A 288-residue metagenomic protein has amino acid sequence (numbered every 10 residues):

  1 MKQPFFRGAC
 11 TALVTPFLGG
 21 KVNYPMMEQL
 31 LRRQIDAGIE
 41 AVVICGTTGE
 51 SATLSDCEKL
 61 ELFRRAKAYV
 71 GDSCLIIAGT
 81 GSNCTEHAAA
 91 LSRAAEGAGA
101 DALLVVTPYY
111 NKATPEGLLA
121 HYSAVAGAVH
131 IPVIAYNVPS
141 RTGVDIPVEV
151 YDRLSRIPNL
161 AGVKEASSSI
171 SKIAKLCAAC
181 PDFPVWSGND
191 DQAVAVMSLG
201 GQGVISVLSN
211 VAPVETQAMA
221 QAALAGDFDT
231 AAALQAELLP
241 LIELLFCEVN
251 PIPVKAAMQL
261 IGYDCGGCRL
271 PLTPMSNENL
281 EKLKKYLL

Functional and structural regions predicted by a protein language model:
K2-F5, K175, M258: Catalytic cores of TIM-barrel enzymes
K2-T11, T15-G143, Y151-D152: Active-site beta->alpha loop and helix N-cap motifs at the rims of alpha/beta catalytic domains
G8-T15, R33, A37-I39, S198-G201 (+1 more regions): C-terminal alpha-helical cap/extension of soluble enzyme domains
E28, L60, R64, A89 (+5 more regions): Generic alpha-helical structural signal
L54-C57, A90, P115-L118, I146-V148 (+4 more regions): Short secondary-structure transition/capping segments
C74-L75, V133, G162, P184 (+1 more regions): Secondary-structure boundary/capping signal
G127-A128, P139-F246: Catalytic alpha/beta core domains of metabolic enzymes, predominantly
